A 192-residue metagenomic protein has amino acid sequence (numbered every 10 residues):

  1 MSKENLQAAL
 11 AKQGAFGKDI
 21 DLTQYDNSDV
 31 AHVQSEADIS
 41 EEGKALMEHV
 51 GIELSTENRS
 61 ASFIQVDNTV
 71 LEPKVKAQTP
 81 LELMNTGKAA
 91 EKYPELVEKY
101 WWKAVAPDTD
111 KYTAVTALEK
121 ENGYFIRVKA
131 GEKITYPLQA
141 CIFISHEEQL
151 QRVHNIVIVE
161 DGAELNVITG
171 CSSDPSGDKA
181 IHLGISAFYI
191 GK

Functional and structural regions predicted by a protein language model:
M1-V153, I158-G162, G170-C171: N-terminal leader/transition segments
K133, I158-V167, S173-S176, I181-K192: Internal alpha/beta scaffold segment
